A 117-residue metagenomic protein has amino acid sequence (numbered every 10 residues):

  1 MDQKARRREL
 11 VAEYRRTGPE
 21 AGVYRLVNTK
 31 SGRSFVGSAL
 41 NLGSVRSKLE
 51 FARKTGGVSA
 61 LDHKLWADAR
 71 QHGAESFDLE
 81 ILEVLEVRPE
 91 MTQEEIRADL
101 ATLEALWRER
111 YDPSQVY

Functional and structural regions predicted by a protein language model:
D2-V36, L40-Y117: Structure-specific nucleic-acid interaction/processing domains
